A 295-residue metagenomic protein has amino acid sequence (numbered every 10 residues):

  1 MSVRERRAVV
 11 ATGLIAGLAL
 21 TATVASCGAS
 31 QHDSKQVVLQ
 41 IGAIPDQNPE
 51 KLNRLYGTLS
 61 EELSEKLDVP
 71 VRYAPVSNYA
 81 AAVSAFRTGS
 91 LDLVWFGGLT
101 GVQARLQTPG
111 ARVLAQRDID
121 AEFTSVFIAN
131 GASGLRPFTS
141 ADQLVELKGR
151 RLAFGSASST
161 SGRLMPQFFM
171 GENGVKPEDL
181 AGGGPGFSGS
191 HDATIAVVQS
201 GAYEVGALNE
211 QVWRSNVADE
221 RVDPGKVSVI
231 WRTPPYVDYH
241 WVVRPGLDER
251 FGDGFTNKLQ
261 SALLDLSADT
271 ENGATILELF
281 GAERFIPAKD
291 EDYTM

Functional and structural regions predicted by a protein language model:
V24, G28-Q31: Bacterial signal peptide processing site
D33-S140, E210: Short, glycine-/small- and polar/acidic-enriched structural segments that line small-molecule recognition paths
Q36-G42, Q47-T58, Y236, V242-V243 (+1 more regions): An extracytoplasmic/periplasmic, membrane-proximal ligand-sensing/linker region
T58-D68, S156, T160-F187, S215-V222: Ligand-binding cleft/hinge of the Venus flytrap
Y73-S84, G97-L99, P177-A196, P235: Short helix-initiation/N-cap motifs at beta->coil->alpha
W95-T108, G171-E172, V197-S200, E204-G225: A ligand-binding cleft/hinge motif common to bilobed small-molecule-binding domains
A111-D120, L180-G184, V217-P235: Short beta-strand->loop
R117-V175, D179: A conserved helix-loop-strand patch within extracytoplasmic ligand-binding domains of the periplasmic binding
